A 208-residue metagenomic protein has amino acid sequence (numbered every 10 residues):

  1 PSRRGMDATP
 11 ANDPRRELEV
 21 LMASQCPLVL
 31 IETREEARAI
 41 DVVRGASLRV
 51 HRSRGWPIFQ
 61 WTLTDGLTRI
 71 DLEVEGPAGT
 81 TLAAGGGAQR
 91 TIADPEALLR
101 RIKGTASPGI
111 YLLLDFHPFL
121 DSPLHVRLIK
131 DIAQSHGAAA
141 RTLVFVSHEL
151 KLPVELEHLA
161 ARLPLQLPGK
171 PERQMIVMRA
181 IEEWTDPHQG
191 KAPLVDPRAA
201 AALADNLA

Functional and structural regions predicted by a protein language model:
R3-A208: ATP/nucleotide-binding catalytic cores
